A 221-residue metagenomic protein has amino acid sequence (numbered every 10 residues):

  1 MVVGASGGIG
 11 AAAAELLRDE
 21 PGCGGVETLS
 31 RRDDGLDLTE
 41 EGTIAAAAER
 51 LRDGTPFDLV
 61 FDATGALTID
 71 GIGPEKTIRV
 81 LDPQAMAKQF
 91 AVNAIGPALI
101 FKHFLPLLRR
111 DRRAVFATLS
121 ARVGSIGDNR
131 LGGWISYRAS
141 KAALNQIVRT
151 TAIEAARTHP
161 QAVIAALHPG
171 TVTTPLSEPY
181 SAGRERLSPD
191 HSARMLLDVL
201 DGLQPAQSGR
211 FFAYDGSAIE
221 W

Functional and structural regions predicted by a protein language model:
M1-D19: N-terminal Rossmann NAD(P)H-binding glycine-rich loop of SDR-like oxidoreductase domains
V3, D62-A63, A114-A121, V163-A166: Structural signature of the Rossmann-like NAD(P)-dependent dehydrogenase/reductase core
E15, A98, A142-I153, D190-L197: Conserved active-site helix of classical SDR/Rossmann-fold NAD(P)-dependent CH-OH oxidoreductases
L29-A46, L51: Rossmann-fold cofactor-recognition segment
T43, G96-H103: Conserved mid-core alpha-helix of short-chain dehydrogenase/reductase
R50-D70: A glycine-rich helix->loop->beta "capping" turn within Rossmann-like NAD(P)(H)-dependent oxidoreductase domains
A66-D70, P74-I95, R109-T158: Catalytic loop of short-chain dehydrogenase/reductase
A162, A166, T174, P179-W221: C-terminal helical subdomain
